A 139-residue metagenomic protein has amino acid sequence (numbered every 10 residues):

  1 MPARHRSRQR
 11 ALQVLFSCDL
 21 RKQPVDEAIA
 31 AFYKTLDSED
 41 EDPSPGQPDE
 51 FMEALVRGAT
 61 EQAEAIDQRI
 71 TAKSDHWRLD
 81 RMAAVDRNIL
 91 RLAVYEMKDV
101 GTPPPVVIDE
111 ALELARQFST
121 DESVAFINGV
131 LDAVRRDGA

Functional and structural regions predicted by a protein language model:
M1-V124, N128-A139: N-terminal interaction/assembly modules
